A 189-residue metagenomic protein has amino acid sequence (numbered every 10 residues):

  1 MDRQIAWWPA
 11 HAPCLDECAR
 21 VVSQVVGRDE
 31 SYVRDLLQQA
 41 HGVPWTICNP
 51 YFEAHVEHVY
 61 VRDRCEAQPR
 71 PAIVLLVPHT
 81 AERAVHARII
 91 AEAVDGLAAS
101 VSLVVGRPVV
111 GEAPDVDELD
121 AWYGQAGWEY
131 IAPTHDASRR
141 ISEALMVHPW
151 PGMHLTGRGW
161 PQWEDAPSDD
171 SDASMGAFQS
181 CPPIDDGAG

Functional and structural regions predicted by a protein language model:
M1-R34: Conserved G1/Walker A P-loop phosphate-binding module
Q4-A6, T46, E53-H55, I73-L76 (+2 more regions): Beta-strand cores of modular interaction/reader domains in eukaryotic scaffold and signaling proteins, especially PDZ
A10-C14, F52, V61, H79-E82 (+1 more regions): Conserved beta-strand elements of beta-rich interaction domains across eukaryotes, especially beta-propellers
L15, A19, A87, V116 (+1 more regions): Generic preference for well-ordered alpha-helical elements
V33-H79: Switch I (G2) and immediately adjacent beta-strands of P-loop GTPase domains
A67-E129: Conserved C-terminal guanine-recognition region of P-loop GTPase G domains, centered on the G4
E112-R158: Canonical P-loop GTPase G-domain recognition
L155-G189: Acidic, serine/threonine-rich intrinsically disordered low-complexity regions
